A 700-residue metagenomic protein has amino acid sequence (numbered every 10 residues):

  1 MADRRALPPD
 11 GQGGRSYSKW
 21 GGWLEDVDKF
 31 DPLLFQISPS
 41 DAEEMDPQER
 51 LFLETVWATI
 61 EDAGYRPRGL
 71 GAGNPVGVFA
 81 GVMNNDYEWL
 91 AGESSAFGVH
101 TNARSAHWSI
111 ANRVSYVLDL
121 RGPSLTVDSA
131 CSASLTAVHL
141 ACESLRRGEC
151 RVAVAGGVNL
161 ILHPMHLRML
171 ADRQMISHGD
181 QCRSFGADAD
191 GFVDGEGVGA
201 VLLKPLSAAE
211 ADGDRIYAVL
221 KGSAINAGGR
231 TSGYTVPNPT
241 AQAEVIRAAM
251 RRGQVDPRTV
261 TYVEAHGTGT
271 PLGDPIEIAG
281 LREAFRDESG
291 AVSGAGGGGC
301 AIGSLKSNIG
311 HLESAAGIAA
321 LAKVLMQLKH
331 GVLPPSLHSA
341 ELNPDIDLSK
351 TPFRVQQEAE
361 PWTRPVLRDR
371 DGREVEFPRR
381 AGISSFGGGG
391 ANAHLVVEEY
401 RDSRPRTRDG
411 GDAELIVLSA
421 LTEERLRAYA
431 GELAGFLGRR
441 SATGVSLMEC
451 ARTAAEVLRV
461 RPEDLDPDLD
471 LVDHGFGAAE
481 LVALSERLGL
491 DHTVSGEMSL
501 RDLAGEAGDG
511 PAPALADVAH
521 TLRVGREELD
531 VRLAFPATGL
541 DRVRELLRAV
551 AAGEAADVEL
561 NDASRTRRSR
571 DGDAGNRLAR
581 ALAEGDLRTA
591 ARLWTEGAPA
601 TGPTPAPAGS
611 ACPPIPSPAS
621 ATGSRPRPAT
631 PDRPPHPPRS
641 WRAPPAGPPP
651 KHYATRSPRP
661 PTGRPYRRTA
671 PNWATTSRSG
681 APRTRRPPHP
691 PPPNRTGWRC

Functional and structural regions predicted by a protein language model:
M1-R439: Condensing-enzyme catalytic core of the thiolase-fold
P47-R50, L272, N392, L469-D491 (+1 more regions): Phosphopantetheine-attachment site and its flanking helix in carrier
L51-T55, T443-L465, E480-R487, P690 (+1 more regions): Thiotemplate assembly-line natural product biosynthesis machinery
G77-N84, G477-E480, L522-E527: Core structural elements
P237-R252, W362, R380-E449, G508-E596 (+2 more regions): Flexible catalytic loop/linker elements that gate and position reactive groups at enzyme active sites
P603-C612: Short acidic, Pro/Gly- and aromatic-enriched capping/linker segments at domain boundaries
H652-G697: Short N-terminal or domain-adjacent regulatory/targeting segments
